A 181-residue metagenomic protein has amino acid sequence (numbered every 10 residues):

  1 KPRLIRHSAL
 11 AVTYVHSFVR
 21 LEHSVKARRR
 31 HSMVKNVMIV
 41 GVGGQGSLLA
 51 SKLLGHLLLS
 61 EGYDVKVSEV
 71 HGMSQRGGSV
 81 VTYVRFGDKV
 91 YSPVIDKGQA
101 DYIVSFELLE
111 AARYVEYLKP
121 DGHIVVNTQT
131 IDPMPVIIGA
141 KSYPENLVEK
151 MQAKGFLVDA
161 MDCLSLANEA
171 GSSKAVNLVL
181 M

Functional and structural regions predicted by a protein language model:
K1, Y14-A27: Iron-sulfur cluster-binding cysteine motifs and their immediate structural context in ferredoxin-like electron-transfer
K1-A11: Ferredoxin-like iron-sulfur electron-transfer modules
H31-M181: Active-site cofactor/cluster-binding pocket
